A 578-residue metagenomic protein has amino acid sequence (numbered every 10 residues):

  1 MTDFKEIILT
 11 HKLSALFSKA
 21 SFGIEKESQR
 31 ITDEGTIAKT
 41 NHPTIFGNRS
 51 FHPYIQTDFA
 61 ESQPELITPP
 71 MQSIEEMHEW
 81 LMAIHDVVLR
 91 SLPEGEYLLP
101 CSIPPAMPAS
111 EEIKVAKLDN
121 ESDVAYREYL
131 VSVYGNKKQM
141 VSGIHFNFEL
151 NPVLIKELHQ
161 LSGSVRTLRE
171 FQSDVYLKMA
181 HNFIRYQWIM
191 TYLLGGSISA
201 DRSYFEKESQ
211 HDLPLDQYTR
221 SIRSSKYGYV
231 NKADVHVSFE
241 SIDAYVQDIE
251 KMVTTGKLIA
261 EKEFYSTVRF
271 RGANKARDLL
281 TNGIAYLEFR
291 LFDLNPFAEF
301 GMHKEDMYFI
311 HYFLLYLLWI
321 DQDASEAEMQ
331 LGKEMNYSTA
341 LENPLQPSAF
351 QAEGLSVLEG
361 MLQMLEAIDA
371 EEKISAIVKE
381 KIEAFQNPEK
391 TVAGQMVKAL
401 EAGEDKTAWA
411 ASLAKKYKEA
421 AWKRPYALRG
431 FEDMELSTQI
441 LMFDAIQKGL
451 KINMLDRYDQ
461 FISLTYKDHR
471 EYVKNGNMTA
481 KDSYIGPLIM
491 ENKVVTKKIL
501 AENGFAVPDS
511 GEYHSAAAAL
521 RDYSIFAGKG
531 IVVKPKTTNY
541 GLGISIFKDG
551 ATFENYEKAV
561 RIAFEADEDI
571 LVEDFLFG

Functional and structural regions predicted by a protein language model:
M1-I55, M335-L436, I440-Q447, G476: Sequence termini and other peripheral, non-core segments
M1-V131, K138-S142, K178: Terminal catalytic/cofactor-binding subdomain
L9-T10, A106, K117-N136, M140 (+4 more regions): Loop-rich catalytic cores of soluble enzymes, especially ATP-dependent carboxylate-amine ligases and other
E79-P93, L158-G195, G301-E326: Long, well-ordered alpha-helical scaffolding segments within enzyme catalytic domains, especially pronounced
R290-I368: Substrate-recognition/cap regions that form aromatic- and gly/pro-loop-enriched pockets for small-molecule ligands
R424-E491, V495-K498, A517: ATP-binding N-terminal substructure of ATP-dependent carboxylate-amine bond-forming enzymes
N475-M478, D482-G578: Active-site nucleotide/adenylate-binding loops and adjacent lid/helix of ATP-dependent enzymes
